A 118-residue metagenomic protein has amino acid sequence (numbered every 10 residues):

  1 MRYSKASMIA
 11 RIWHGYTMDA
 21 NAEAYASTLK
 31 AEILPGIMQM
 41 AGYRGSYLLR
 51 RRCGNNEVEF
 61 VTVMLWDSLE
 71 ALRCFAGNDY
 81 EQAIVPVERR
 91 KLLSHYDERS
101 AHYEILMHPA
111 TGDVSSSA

Functional and structural regions predicted by a protein language model:
M1-S7, Y47-N56, I84-A118: Glycine-rich beta-strand-turn "strand-cap" elements at beta-sheet edges
S4, T28-R44, L65-H102: An amphipathic, aromatic/His-enriched active-site/gating alpha helix that lines ligand/cofactor pockets
A10-Y16, L48-N78: Short, well-ordered beta-strand segments in beta-rich or mixed alpha/beta enzyme and ligand-binding folds
Y16-L29: Short, surface-exposed ligand-recognition loops at beta-strand->loop->(often short) alpha-helix junctions that present
N21-E23, E70-L72, H108: Residue-level signal for secondary-structure boundary sites
